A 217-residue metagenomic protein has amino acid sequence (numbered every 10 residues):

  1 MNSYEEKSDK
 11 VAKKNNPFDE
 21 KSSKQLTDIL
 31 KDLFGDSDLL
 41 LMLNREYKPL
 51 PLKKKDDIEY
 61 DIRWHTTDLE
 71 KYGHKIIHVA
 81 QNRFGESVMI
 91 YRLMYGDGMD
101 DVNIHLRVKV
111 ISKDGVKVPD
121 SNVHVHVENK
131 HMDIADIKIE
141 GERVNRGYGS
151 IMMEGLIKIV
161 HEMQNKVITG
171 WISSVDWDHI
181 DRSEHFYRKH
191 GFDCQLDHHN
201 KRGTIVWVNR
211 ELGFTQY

Functional and structural regions predicted by a protein language model:
N2-V144, E154, K158-W171, I180-E184 (+1 more regions): Non-catalytic substrate-recognition and accessory regions of acyl/acetyltransferase enzymes
G147: Glycine-rich phosphate-binding loop
S150: Residues forming the Rossmann-fold NAD(P)(H) cofactor-binding site
